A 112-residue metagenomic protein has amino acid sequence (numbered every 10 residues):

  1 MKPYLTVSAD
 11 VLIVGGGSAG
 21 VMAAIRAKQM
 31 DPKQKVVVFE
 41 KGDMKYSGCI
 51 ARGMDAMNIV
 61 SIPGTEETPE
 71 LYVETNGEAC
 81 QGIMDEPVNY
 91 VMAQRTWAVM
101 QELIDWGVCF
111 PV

Functional and structural regions predicted by a protein language model:
M1-S8: A short, basic/flexible loop-to-alpha-helix module at the beginning of a structural domain
P3, K35, E40-V112: Conserved N-terminal/central alpha/beta ligand/cofactor-binding core
V11-V38: N-terminal Rossmann-like FAD-binding beta1-loop-alpha1 element of flavoenzymes
